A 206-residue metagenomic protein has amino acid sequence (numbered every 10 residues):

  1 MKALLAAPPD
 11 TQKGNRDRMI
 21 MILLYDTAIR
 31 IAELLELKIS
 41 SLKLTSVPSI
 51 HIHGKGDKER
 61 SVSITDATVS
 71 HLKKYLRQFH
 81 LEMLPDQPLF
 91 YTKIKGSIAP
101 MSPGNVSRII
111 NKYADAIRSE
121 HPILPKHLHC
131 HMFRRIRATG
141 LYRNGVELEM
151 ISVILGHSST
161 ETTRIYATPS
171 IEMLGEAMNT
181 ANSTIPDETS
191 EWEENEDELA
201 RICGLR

Functional and structural regions predicted by a protein language model:
M1-R206: Conserved catalytic core of the tyrosine transesterase superfamily
